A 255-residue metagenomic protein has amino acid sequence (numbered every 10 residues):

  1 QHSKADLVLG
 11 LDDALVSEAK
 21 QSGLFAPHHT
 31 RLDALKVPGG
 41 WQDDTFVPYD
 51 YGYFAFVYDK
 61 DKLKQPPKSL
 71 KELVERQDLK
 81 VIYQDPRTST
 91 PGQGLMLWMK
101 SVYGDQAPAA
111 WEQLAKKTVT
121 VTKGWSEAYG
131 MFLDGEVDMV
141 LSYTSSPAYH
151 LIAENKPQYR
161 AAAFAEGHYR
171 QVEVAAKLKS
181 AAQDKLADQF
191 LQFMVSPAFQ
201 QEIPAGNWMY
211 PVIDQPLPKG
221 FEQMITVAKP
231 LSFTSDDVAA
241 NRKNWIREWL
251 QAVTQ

Functional and structural regions predicted by a protein language model:
H2-V137, H150: Extracytoplasmic ligand-binding site segments that recognize negatively charged/polar headgroups
V37-P38, G52, E112-A115, V121-T122 (+2 more regions): Periplasmic-binding protein-like
A55-K62, K100, Q171-Q183, E202: A bilobed periplasmic-binding-protein/Venus flytrap-type ligand-binding module shared by bacterial periplasmic
F56, H168-Q171, Q192, S196-P197: Binding-cleft/active-site segments that stabilize strongly anionic ligands or cofactors
K71-V74, K100, Y129, L133 (+6 more regions): Non-transmembrane alpha-helical segments in soluble domains of secreted/periplasmic/extracellular proteins
V140-T144, A161-F164: Short, conserved beta-strand edge motifs with alternating hydrophobic and charged residues
L178-F233: Mature extracytoplasmic/periplasmic domains
G220-Q255: Extracellular/periplasmic bilobal clamshell ligand-binding domains
